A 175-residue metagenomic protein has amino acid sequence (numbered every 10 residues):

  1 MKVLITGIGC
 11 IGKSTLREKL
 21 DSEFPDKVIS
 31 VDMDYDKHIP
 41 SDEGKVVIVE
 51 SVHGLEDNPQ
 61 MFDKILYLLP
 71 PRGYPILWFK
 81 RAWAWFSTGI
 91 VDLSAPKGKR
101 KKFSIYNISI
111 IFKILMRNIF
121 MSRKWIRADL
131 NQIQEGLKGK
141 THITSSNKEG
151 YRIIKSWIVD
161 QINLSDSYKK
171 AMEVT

Functional and structural regions predicted by a protein language model:
I5: Hydrophobic anchor at the beta1->P-loop junction of P-loop NTPases
I8-G9: The conserved Walker
S14: Walker A/P-loop
E18-K45: Conserved substrate/cofactor phosphate-moiety recognition/catalytic segment in nucleotide-dependent phosphotransferases
K19, E23, A84, K113-T175: NTP-dependent small-molecule kinase module
K45-V52: Conserved two-lobed SF2 helicase motor
M61-A82: Conserved phosphate-donor/acceptor-positioning beta-strand/loop module used by diverse small-molecule
P96-S122: A conserved mid-domain beta-alpha-beta active-site/ligand-binding segment of alpha/beta enzyme cores
